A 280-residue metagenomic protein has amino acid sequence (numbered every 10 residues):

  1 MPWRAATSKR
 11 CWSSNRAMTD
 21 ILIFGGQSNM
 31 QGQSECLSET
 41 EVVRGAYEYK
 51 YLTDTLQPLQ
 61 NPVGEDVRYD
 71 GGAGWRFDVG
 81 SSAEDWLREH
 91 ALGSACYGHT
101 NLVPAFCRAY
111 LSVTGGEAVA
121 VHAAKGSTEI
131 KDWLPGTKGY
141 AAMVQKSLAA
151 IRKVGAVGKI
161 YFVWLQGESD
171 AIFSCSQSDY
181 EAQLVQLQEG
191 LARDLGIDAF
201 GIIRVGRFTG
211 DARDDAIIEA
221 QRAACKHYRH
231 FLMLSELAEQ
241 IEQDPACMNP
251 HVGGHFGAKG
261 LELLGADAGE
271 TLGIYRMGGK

Functional and structural regions predicted by a protein language model:
M1-A17: N-terminal amphipathic/basic-hydrophobic helices that include classical n-h-c signal peptides and signal-anchor
W12-K280: Cell-envelope and extracellular/periplasmic
